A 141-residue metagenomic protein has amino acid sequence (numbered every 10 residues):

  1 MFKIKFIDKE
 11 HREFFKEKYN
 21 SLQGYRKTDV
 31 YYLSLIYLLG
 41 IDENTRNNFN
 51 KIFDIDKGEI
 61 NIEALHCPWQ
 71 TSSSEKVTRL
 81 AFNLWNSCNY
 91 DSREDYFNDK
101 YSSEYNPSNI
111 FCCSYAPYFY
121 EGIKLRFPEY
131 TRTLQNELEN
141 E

Functional and structural regions predicted by a protein language model:
M1-R79, N86-E141: Extended, charge-biased low-complexity segments that typically form long amphipathic alpha-helices/coiled-coils
